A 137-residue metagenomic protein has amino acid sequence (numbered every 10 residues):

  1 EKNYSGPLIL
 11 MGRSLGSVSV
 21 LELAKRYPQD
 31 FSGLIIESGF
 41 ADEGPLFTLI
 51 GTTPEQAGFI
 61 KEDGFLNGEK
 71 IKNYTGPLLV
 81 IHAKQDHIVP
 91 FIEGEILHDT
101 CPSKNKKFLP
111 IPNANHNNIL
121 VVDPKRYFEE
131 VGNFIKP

Functional and structural regions predicted by a protein language model:
Y4-S14: Alpha/beta-hydrolase fold nucleophile elbow
G12-E22, I88: Glycine-rich nucleophile elbow surrounding the catalytic serine of serine-hydrolase chemistry
S19-K70, G76: Hydrolase active-site cap/lid region
N67, G76, P90-D99: Short alpha-helix in the alpha/beta-hydrolase fold that links the catalytic acid
N73-T75, V80-D86: Short beta-strand/loop motif that positions the catalytic acidic residue of the alpha/beta-hydrolase fold
Q85-V89, H116-N118: Acidic catalytic loop of the alpha/beta-hydrolase fold
E95, D99-N118: Catalytic histidine neighborhood in serine/cysteine hydrolases with alpha/beta-hydrolase-type architecture
A114-P124, F128: Catalytic histidine-centered segment of alpha/beta-hydrolase-like enzymes
